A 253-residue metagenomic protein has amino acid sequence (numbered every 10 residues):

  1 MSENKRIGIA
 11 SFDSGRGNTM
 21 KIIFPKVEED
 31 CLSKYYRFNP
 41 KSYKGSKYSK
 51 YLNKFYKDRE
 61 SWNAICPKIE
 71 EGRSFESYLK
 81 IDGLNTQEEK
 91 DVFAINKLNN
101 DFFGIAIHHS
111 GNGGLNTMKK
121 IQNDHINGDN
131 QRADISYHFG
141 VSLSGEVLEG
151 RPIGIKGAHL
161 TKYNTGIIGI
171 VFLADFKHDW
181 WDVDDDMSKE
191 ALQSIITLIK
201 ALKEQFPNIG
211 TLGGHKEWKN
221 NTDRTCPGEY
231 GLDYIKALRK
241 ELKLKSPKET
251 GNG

Functional and structural regions predicted by a protein language model:
S2-I105, P152, G166, D175-G253: Basic/polar, cationic surfaces and motifs that engage anionic cell-wall and phosphate/carboxylate ligands
D91-A94, L98-D129: Active-site acidic/histidine clusters and adjacent loop/turn architecture that either coordinate catalytic ions
H109-G111, F139, L143-G145, A174-F176 (+1 more regions): Short, flexible loop/turn elements at secondary-structure junctions
G114-D134, G140, R151, D186-Q193: Glycan-recognition patch characteristic of GH18 chitinases/ENGases and related GlcNAc/peptidoglycan-binding proteins
R132-S136, S142, Y163-I167: Short connector loops at helix/strand junctions that flank enzyme active sites, especially segments positioning acidic
E146-G157: Short, Gly/Ser/Thr-enriched beta-strand-loop segments that form substrate-interacting elements of hydrolase/peptidase
I155-G169: Short, surface-exposed glycine/acidic/tryptophan-bearing loops
